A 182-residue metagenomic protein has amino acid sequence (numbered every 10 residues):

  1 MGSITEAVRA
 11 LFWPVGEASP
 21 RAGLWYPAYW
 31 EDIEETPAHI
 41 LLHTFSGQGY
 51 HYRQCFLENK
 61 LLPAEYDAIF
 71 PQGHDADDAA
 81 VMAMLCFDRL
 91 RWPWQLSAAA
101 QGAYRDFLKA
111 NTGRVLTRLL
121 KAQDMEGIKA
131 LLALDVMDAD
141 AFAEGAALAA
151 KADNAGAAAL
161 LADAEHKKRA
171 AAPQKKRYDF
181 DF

Functional and structural regions predicted by a protein language model:
M1, H166, A172-K175: Intrinsic structural disorder
M1-L108, G113-L134: Solvent-exposed loop and capping/linker segments of extracellular ligand-binding repeat ectodomains
I40, H51-C55, K129, A141 (+3 more regions): Generic marker of "main functional regions" within proteins
A64, R114, E126, D140-A143 (+1 more regions): Generic alpha-helical secondary structure signal
R105-K121, L132, A139-A150, A172-F182: Ankyrin-repeat boundary/"N-cap" motif
Q123-L132, N154-H166, A170: Ankyrin repeat structural motif
